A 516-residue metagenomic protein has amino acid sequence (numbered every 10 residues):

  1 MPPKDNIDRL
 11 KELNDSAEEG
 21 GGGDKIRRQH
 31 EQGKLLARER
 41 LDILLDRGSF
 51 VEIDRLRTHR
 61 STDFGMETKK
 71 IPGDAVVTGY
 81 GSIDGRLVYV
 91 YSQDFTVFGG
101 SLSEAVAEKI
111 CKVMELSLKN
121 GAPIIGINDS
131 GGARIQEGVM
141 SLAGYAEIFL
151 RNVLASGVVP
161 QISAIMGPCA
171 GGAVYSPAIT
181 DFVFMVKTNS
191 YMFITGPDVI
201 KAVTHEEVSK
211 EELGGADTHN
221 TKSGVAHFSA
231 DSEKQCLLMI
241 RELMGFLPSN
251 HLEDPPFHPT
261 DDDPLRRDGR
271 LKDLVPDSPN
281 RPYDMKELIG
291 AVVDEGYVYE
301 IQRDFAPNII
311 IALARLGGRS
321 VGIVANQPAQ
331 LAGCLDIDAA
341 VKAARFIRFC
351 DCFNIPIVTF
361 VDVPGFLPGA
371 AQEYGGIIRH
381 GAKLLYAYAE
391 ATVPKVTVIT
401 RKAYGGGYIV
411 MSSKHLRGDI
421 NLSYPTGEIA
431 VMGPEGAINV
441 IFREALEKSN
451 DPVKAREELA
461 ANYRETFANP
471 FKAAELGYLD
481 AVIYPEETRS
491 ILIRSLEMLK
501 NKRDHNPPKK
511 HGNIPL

Functional and structural regions predicted by a protein language model:
M1-L516: Ligand-binding clefts of soluble mixed alpha/beta catalytic domains
